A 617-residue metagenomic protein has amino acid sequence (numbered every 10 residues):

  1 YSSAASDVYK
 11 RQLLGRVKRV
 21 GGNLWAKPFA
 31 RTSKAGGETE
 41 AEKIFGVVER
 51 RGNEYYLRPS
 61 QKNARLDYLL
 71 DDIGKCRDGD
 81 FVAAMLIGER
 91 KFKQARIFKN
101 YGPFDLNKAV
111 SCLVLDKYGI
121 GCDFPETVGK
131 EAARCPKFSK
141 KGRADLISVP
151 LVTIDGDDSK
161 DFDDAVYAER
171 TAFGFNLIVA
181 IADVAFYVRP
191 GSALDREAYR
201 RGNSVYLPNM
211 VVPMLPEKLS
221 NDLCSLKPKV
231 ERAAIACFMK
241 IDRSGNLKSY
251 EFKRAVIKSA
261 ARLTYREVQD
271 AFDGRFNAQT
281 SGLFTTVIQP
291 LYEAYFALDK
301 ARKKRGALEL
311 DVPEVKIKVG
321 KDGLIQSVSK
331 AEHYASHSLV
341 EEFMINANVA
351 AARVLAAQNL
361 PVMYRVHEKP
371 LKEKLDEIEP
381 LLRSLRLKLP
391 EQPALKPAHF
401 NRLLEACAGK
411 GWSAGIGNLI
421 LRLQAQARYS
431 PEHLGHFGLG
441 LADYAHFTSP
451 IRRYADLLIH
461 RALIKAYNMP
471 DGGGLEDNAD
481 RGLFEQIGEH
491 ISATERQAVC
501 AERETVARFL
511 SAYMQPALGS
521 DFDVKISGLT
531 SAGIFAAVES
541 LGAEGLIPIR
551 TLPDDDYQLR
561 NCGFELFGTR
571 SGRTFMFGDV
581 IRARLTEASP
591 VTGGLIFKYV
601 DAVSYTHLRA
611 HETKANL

Functional and structural regions predicted by a protein language model:
Y1-A5, Y9, H607, E612-L617: Single conserved hydrophobic/aromatic residue that forms the stacking wall/gate of nucleotide- or nucleobase-binding
S3-I181, A185-V230, R262, Q269 (+2 more regions): Charge-lined substrate channels and their catalytic hotspots, especially those that engage the 3′ end of RNA
V20, E89, R170-T171, I241-N246 (+1 more regions): Short acidic-glycine loop/turn motifs at beta-strand connectors
N63-L66, V184-F186, V256, Y334 (+2 more regions): Short, surface-exposed beta-strand-loop junctions and turns on beta-sheet-rich folds
V205-A301: Conserved catalytic alpha/beta cores of large enzymes that bind or transform nucleotide phosphates and polynucleotides
F252, Y265-G542, L546-P553, Y557-N561 (+4 more regions): Append "with occasional cross-activation on large, charged helical scaffolds in nucleic-acid assemblies
C562, S604-R609: Acidic, low-complexity intrinsically disordered tails
